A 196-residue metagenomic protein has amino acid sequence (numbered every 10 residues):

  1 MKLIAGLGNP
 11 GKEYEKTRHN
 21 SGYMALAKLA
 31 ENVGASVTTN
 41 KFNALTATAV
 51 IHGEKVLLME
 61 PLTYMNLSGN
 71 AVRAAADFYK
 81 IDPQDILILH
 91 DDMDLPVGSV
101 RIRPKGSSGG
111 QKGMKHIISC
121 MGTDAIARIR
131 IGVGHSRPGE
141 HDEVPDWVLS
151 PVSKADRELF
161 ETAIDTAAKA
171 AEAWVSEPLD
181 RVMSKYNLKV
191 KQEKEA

Functional and structural regions predicted by a protein language model:
K2-K105, M114-R130, R137-P145, S150 (+2 more regions): Nucleotide and nucleotide-moiety/phosphate-recognizing core
S108: Conserved TIR/SEFIR loop-to-helix hotspot centered on a Trp-containing motif with a nearby acidic residue
Q111: Glycine-rich phosphate-binding loop at the start of an alpha helix
